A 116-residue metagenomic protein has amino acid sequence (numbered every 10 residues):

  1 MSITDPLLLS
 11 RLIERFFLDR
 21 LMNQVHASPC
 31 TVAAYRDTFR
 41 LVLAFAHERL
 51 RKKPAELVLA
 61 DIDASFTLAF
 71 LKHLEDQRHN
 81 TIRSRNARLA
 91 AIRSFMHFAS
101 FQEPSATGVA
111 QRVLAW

Functional and structural regions predicted by a protein language model:
M1-S10: Acidic, low-complexity proline/glycine-rich segments
I3, R15-C30, R36, R40-W116: N-terminal core-binding DNA-recognition domain of tyrosine recombinases/integrases
